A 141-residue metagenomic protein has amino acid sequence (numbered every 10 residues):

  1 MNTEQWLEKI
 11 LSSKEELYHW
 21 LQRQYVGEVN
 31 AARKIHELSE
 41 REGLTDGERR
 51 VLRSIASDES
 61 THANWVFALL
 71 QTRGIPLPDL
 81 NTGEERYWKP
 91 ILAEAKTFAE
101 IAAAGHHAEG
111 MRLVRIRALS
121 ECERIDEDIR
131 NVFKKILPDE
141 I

Functional and structural regions predicted by a protein language model:
M1-I141: Non-heme di-metal
